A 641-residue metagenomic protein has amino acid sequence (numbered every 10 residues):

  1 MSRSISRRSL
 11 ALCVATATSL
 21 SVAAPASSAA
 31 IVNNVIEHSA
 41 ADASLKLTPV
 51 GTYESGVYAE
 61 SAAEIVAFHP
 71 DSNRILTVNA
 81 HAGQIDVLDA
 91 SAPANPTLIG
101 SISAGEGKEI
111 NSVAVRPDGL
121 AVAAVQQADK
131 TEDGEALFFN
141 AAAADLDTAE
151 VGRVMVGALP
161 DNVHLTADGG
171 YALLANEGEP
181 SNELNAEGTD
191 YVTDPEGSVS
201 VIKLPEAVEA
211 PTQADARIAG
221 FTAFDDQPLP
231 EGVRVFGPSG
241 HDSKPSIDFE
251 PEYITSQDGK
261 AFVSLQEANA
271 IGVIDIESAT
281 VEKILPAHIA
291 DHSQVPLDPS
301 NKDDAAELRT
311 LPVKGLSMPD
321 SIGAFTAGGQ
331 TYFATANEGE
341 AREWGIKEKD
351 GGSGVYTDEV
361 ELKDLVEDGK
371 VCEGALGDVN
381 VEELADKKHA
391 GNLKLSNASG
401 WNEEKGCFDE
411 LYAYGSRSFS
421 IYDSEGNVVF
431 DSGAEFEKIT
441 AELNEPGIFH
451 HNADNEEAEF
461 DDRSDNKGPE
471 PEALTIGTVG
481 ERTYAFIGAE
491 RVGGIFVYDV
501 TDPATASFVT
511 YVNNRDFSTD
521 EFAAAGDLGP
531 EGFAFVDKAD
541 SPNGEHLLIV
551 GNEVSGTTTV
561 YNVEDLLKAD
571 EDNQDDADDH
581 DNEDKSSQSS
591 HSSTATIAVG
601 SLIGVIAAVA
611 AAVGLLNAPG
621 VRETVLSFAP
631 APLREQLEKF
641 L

Functional and structural regions predicted by a protein language model:
S2, R7, A23, A94 (+5 more regions): Selective for proline/serine-rich intrinsically disordered segments in cytosolic/nuclear regulatory regions
S2-A30: Secretory targeting and sorting signals
S6, T505, A595-T596: Structural motif marking the loop-to-transmembrane transition
C13-A15, A23, V50, S101 (+8 more regions): Low-complexity, intrinsically disordered/propeptide-like segments
A15-A17, D147, L165, S593-A595: Intrinsically disordered/low-complexity terminal segments and short unstructured peptides
A17-S19, P25, D145, L174 (+2 more regions): Short stretches within intrinsically disordered, low-complexity N-terminal or propeptide regions
S27-A29, D572-L641: Composition-driven, intrinsically disordered low-complexity tracts enriched in small residues
A30-E571: Beta-sheet-rich non-transmembrane sensory/scaffold domains
